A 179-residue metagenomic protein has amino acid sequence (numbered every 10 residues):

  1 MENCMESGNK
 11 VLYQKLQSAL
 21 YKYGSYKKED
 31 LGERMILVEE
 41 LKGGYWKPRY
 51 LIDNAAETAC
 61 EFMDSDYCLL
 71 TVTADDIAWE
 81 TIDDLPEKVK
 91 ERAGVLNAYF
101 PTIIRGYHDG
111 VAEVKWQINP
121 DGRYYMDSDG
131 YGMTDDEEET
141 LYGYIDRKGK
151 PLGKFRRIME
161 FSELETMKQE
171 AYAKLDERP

Functional and structural regions predicted by a protein language model:
M1-P179: Residue-level detector of conserved, function-critical positions
